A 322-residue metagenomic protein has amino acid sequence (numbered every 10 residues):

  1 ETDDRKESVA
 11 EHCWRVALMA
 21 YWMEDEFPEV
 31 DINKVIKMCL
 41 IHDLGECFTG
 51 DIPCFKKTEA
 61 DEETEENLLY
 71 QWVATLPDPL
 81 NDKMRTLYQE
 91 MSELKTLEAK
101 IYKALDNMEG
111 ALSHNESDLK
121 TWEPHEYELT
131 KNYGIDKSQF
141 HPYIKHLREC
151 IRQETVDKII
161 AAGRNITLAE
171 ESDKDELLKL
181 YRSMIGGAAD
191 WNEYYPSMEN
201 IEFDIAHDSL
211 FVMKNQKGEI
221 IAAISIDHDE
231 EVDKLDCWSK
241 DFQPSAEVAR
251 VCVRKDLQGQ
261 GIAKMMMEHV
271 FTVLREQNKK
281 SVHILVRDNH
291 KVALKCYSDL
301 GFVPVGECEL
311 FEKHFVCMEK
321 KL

Functional and structural regions predicted by a protein language model:
E1-G163: Alpha-helical, largely C-terminal catalytic domains that coordinate divalent metal ions via clustered Asp/Glu/His
N165-K179: A short beta-loop-alpha structural element at the N-terminal edge of CoA-dependent acyl/N-acetyltransferase catalytic
A169, V251-V253, V286: Hydrophobic adenine-recognition pocket in adenosine-nucleotide-binding enzymes
G186-A249, R254: Acetyl-CoA-dependent GNAT
V253, G259-T272, K295-D299: Conserved acetyl-CoA-binding loop-helix of GNAT-fold acetyltransferases
Q258, I284-L294, L310-H314: Conserved beta-strand-loop-alpha-helix junction that forms the acyl-donor binding cleft
L274-L285: Conserved GNAT acetyl-CoA-binding A-motif
S298-E307: Conserved acetyl-CoA-binding loop of GNAT-fold acetyltransferases
